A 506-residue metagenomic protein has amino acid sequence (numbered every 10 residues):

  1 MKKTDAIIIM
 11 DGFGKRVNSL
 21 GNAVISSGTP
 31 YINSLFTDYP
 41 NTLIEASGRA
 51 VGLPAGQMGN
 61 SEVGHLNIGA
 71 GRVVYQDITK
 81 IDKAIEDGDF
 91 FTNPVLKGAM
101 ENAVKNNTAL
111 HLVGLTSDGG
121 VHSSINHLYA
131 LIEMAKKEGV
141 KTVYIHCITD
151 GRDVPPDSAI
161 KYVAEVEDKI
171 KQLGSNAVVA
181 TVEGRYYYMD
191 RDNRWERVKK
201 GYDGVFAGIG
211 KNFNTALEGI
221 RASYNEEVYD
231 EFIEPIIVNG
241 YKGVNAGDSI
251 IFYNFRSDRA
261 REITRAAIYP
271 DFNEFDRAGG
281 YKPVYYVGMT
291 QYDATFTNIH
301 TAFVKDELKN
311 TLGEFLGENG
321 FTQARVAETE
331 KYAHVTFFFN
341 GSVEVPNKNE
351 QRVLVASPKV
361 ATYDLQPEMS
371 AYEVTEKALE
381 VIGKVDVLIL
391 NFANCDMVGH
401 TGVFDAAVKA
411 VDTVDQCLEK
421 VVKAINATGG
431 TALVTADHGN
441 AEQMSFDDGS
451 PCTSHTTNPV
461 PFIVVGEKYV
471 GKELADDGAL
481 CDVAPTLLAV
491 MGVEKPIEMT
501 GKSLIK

Functional and structural regions predicted by a protein language model:
M1-K506: Feature captures the catalytic ectodomains and active-site-proximal regions of enzymes that hydrolyze or transfer
